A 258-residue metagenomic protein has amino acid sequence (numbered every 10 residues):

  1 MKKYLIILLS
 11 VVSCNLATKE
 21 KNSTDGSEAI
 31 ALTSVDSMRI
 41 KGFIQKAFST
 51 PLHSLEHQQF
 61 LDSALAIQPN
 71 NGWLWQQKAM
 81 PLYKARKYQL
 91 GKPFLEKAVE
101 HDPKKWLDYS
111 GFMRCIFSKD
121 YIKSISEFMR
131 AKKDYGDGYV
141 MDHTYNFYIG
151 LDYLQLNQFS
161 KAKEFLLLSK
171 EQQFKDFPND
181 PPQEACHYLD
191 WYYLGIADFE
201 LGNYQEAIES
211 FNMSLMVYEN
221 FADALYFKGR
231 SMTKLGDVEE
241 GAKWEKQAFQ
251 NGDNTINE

Functional and structural regions predicted by a protein language model:
L16-Q77, K84-A85, P93: N-terminal leader/linker segments that initiate helical-solenoid repeat arrays
E28-L32, D62-A66, E96-H101, K132-D142 (+2 more regions): Flexible helix-coil transition and linker loops at the boundaries of alpha-helical arrays
P51, A85, F117-S118, L156 (+2 more regions): Structural motif corresponding to the intra-repeat A-B loop/turn of tetratricopeptide repeats
W73, K105-D108, V140, T144 (+4 more regions): Start-of-helix register in tetratricopeptide repeats
Q77, Y109-S110, T144, Y148 (+2 more regions): Canonical tetratricopeptide repeat
M80, F112-R114, L151, I196 (+1 more regions): Residue-level recognition of tetratricopeptide repeat
V99-P103, E164-Q172, T233-I256: TPR/TPR-like (Sel1-like) alpha-helical repeat modules
